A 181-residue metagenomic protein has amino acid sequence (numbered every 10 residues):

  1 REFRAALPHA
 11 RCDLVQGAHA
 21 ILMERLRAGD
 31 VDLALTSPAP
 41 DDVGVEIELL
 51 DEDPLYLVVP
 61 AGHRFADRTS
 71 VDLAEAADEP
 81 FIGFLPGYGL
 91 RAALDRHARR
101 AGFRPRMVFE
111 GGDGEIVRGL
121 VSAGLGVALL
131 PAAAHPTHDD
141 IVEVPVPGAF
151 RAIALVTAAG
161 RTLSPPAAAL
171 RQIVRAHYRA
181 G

Functional and structural regions predicted by a protein language model:
R1-V43, R104-G111: Central regulatory/effector-binding core of bacterial HTH transcription factors
L14, L35, I47, L57-V58 (+5 more regions): Generic preference for hydrophobic
A18, D72, G112-D113, P131: Short loop/turn segments at beta->alpha junctions
M23, R27, I47, L73 (+1 more regions): Short hydrophobic/charged patches on amphipathic alpha-helices used for structural packing and interfaces
D42-L55, V59-F81, P165-A167: Flexible hinge/capping segments at coil-to-helix
D42-P54, R68, E115-T162: Beta-alpha-beta core module
V59-P60, F84-L85, M107, L130-P131: Thr-Gly-centered strand-to-loop micro-motif
F65, P80-A101, L163-R171, A180-G181: Secondary-structure junction motif
